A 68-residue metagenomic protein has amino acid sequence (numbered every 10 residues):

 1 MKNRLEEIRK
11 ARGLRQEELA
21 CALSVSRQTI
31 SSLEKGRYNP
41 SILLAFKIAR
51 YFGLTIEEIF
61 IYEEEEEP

Functional and structural regions predicted by a protein language model:
M1-A11: A short, Lys/Arg-rich alpha-helix, primarily the initiator
K10, C21, R50: Alpha-helical residues within the helix-turn-helix
L14-T29: Short alpha-helical DNA-recognition segment
R37-K47, E65-E66: Short, basic-rich loop-to-helix N-cap that marks the start of a DNA-contacting helix
L43-E58: DNA major-groove recognition helix of helix-turn-helix/homeodomain DNA-binding modules
F60-P68: Short, charged recognition helix plus adjacent turn of helix-turn-helix-like nucleic-acid-binding domains
